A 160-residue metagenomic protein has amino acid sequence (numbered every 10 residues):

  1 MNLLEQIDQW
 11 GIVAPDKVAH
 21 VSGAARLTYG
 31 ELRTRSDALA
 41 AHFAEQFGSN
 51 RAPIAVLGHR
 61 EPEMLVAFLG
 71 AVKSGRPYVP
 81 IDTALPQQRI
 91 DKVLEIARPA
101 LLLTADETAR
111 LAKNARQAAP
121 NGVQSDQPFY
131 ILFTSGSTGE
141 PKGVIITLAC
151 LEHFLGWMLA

Functional and structural regions predicted by a protein language model:
M1-C150: Carrier-protein-dependent adenylate-forming modules in NRPS/ANL systems
I131, L151, G156-A160: ASCE P-loop NTPase motor core, strongest for the SF2 helicase catalytic module
